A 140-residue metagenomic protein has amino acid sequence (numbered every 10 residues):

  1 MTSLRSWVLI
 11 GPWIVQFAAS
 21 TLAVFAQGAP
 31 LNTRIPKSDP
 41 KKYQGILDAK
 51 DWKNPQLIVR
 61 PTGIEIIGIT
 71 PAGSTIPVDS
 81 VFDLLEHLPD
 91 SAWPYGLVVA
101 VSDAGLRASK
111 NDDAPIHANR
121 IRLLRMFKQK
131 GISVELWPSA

Functional and structural regions predicted by a protein language model:
M1-G11: Bacterial N-terminal signal peptides that target proteins for export
R5, T21-L22: Compositionally biased non-globular segments, especially hydrophobic aliphatic-rich helices of signal peptides
G11-S20: Bacterial N-terminal signal peptides
V24-A140: Long, low-hydrophobicity, acidic/polar, solvent-exposed interaction domains
